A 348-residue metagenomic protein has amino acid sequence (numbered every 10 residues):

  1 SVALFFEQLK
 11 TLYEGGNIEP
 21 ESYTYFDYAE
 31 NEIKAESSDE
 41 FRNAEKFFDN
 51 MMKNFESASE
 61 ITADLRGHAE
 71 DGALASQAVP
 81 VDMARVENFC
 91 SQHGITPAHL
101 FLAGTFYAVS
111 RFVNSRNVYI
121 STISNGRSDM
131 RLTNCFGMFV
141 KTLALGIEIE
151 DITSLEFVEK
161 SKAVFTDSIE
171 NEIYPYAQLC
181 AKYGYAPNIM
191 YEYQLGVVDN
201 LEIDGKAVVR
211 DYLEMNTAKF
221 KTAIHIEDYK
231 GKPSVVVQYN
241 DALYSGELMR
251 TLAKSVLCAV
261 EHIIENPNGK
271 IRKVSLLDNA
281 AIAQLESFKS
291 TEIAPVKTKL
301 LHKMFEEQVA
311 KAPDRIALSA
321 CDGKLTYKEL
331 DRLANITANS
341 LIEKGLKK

Functional and structural regions predicted by a protein language model:
S1-D27, G246-E265: Active-site-proximal acidic secondary-structure segment that organizes catalysis
S1-L12, I95-P97, E227-S245: Histidine-centered acyl-transfer/condensation active-site motif and its immediate structural neighborhood
S1-L4, Q8, T96-A108, T142 (+2 more regions): Short amphipathic alpha-helical face segments that pack within enzyme cores and frequently flank/anchor catalytic
A3, R42-K46, E70-N88, L155 (+6 more regions): AMP-binding/adenylate-forming domain of the ANL superfamily
E7-T11, T24-A73, Y193, Q284-T291 (+1 more regions): Short amphipathic alpha-helices and their capping loops
L9-N17, M52-S59, A108-R116, I147 (+4 more regions): A generic secondary-structure signal for well-formed alpha-helical elements
K34-E45, D71-G72, C90-F106, F112-L213 (+3 more regions): His-Asp-centered acyl/peptidyl-transfer active-site segments
